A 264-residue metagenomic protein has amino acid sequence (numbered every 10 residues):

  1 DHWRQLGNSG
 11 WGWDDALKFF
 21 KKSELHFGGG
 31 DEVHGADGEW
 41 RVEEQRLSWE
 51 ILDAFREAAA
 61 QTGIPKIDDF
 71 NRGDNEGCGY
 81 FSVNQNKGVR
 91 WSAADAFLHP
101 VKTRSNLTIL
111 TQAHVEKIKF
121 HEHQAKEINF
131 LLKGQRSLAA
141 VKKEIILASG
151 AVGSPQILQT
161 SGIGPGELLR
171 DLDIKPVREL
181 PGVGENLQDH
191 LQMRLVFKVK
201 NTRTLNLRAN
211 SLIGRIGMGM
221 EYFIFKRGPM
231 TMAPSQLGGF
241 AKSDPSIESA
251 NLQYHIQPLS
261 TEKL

Functional and structural regions predicted by a protein language model:
H2-A125, L131, R194-G219: Conserved redox-cofactor binding core of oxidoreductases
F19, I118-H121, E127-E221, G228-P229: Glycine-rich loop(s) and the adjacent beta-strand/alpha-helix scaffold that form part
I67, T108-L110, K175-E179, H255: General small-molecule cofactor/ligand-binding pocket signal
N75, K117, G184-N186, E262-K263: A short acidic, often aromatic-flanked loop/helix-cap motif at beta-alpha or helix-coil junctions that lines enzyme
L107-T108, L138, K143-I145, G238 (+1 more regions): Beta-sheet entry/capping signal
Q112-A113, S149-G150, Q257: Fold-independent oxyanion-binding glycine-rich loops and adjacent beta-strand/coil segments at enzyme active sites
V196-L264: FAD cofactor-binding and catalytic pocket of flavoenzymes
